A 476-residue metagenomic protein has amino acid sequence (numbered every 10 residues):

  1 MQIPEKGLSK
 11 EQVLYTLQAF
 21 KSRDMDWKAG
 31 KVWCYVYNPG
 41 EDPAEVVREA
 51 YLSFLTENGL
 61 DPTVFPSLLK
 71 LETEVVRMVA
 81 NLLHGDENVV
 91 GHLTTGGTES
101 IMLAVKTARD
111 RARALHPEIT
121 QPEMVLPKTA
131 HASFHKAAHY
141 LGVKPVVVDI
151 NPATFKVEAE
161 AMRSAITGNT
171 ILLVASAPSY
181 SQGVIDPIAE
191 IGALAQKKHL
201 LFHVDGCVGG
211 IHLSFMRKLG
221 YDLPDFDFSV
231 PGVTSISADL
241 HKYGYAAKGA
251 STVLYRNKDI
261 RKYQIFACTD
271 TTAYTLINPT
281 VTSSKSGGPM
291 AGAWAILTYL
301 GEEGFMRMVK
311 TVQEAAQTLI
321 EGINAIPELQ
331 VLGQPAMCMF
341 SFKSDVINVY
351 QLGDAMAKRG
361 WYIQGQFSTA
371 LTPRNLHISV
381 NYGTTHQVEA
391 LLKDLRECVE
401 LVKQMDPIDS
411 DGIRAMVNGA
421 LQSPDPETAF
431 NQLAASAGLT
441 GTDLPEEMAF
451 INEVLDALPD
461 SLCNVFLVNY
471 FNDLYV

Functional and structural regions predicted by a protein language model:
M1-W27, V32-Y37, E41-L69, T73-R77 (+3 more regions): Non-catalytic terminal extensions of PLP-dependent enzymes
I3-G7, Y37, F65, M124-P127 (+11 more regions): Hydrophobic alpha-helical scaffolding
L8-Q12, D42, V46, P66 (+14 more regions): Conserved active-site and cofactor/substrate-binding residues in soluble primary-metabolism enzymes
E41, V46, K70, H92-P279 (+1 more regions): Conserved PLP-enzyme active-site core in the AAT-like
N81, K106-D110, W294-Y299: Short glycine/serine- and small hydrophobic-enriched flexible loop segments
E87-N88, L332-M339, T369-N375: Short Gly/Ser/Thr- and Asp/Glu-enriched loop/turn motifs at secondary-structure junctions
A189-A193, K197, T318, Q351 (+1 more regions): Alpha-helical scaffolding segments of alpha/beta enzyme cores, especially the outer helices of TIM-barrel or partial
K218-C338, F342-N348: Active-site C-terminal subdomain of aminotransferase-like
